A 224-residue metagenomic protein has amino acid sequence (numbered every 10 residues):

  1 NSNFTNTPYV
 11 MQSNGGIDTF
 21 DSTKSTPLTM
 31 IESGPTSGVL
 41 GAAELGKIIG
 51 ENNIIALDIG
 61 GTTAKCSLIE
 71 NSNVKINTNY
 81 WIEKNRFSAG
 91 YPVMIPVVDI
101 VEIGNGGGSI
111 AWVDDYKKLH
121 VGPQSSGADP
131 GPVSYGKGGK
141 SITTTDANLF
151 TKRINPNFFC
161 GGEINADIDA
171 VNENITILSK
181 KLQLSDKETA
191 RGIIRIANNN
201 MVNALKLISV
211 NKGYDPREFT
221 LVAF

Functional and structural regions predicted by a protein language model:
N1-F224: N-terminally biased helix-coil "hinge/interface" segments that flank
